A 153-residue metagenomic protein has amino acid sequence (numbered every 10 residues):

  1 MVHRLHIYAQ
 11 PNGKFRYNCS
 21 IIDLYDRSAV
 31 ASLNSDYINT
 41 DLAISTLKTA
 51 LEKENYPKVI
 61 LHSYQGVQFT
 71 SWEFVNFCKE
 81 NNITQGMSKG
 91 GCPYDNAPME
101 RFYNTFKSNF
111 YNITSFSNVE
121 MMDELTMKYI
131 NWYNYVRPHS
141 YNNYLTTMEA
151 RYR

Functional and structural regions predicted by a protein language model:
M1-R153: Charged DNA-binding/catalytic regions of mobile-element recombinases
